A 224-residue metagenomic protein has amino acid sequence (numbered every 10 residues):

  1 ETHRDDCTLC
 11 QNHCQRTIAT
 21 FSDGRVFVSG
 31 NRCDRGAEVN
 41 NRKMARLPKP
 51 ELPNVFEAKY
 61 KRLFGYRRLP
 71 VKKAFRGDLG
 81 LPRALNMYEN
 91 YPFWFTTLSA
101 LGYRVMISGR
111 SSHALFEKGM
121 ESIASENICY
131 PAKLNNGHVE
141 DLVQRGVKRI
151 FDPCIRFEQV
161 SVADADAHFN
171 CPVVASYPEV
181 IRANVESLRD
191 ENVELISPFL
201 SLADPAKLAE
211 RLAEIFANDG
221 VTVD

Functional and structural regions predicted by a protein language model:
E1-D224: An N-terminal assembly and electron-transfer interface module characteristic of large anaerobic redox and radical
